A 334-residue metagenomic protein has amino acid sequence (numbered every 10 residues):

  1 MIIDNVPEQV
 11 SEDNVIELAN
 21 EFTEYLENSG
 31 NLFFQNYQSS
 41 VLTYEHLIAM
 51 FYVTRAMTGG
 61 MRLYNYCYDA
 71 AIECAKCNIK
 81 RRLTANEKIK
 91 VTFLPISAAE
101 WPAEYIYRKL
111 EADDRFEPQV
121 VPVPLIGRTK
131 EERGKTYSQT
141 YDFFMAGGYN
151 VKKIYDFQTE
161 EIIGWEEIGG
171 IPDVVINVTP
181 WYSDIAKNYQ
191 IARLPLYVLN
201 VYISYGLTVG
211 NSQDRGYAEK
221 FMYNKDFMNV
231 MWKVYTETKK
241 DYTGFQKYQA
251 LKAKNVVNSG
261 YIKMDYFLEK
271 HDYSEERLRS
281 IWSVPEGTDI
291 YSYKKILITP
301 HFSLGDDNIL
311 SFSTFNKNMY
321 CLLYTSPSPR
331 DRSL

Functional and structural regions predicted by a protein language model:
M1-P172: N-terminal pre-catalytic "stem/leader" segment of glycosyltransferase-like enzymes
I72, S204-S311: A nucleotide-sugar donor-handling region in carbohydrate enzymes
K90, D173-V174, L199, K295: Structural motif
L94-A99, V123-L125, V178-W181, E237-K239 (+1 more regions): Structural motif
V123-S138, K187-Y189, G216, G305-T314: Short, flexible/disordered intra-domain loops and linkers
Q190-Y197, N224-N229: Short, conserved loop/helix-junction motifs that constitute active-site signature segments in enzyme catalytic cores
A192-V209: Active-site proximal beta-strand in glycosyltransferases
Y324-D331: Conserved small/polar residues in nucleotide/adenosyl-binding loops
